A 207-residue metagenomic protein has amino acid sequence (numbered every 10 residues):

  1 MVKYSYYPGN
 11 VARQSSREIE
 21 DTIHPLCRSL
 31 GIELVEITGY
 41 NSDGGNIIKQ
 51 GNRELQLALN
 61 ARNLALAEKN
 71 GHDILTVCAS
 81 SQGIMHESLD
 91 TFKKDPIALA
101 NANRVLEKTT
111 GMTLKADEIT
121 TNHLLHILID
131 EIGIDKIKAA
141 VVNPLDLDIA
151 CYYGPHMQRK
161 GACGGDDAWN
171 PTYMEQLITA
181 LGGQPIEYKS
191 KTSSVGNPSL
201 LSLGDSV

Functional and structural regions predicted by a protein language model:
M1-V207: Iron-sulfur cluster-binding electron-transfer modules in prokaryotic oxidoreductases
